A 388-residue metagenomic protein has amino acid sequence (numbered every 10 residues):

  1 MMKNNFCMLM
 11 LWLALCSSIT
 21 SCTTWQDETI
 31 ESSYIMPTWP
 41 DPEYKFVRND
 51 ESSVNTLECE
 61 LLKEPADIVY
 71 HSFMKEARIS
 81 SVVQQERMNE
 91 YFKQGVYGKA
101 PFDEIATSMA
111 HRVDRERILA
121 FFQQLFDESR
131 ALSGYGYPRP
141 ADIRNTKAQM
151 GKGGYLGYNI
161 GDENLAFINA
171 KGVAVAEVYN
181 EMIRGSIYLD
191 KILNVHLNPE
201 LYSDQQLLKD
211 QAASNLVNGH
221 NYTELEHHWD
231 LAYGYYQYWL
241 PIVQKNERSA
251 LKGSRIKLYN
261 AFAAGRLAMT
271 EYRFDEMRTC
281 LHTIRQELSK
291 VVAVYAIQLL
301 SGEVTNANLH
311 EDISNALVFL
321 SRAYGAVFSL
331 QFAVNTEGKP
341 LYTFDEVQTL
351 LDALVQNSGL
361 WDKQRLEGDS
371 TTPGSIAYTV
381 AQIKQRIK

Functional and structural regions predicted by a protein language model:
M1-L9: Bacterial N-terminal signal peptides that target proteins for export
S17-S21: C-terminal motif of bacterial Sec signal peptides marking the signal peptidase cleavage site
D27-K388: Mature extracytoplasmic or organellar-lumen-exposed domains after removal of signal/transit peptides
